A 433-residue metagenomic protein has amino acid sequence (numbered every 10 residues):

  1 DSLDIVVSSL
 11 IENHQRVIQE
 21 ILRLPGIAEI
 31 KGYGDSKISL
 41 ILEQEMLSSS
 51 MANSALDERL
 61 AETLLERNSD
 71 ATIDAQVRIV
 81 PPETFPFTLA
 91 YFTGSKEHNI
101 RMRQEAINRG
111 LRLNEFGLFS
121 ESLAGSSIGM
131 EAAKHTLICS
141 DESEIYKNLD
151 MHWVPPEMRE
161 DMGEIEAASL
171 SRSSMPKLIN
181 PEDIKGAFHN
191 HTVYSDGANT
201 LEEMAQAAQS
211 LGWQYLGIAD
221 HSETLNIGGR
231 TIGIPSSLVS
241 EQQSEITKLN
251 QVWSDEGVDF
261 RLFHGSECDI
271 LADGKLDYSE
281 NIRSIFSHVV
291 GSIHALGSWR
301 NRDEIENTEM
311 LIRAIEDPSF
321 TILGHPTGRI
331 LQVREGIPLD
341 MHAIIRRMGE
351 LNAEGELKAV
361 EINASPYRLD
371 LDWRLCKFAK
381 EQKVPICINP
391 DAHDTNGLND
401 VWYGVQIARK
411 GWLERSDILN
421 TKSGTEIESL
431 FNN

Functional and structural regions predicted by a protein language model:
D1-H191, T200-G212, L216, E223-F260 (+1 more regions): Charged catalytic cores and adjacent phosphate/nucleic-acid-binding surfaces used for phosphate/nucleic-acid chemistry
G217, S266-E267: Core AdoMet radical
L262-H264: A short coil-to-beta-strand element that immediately follows conserved catalytic motifs
